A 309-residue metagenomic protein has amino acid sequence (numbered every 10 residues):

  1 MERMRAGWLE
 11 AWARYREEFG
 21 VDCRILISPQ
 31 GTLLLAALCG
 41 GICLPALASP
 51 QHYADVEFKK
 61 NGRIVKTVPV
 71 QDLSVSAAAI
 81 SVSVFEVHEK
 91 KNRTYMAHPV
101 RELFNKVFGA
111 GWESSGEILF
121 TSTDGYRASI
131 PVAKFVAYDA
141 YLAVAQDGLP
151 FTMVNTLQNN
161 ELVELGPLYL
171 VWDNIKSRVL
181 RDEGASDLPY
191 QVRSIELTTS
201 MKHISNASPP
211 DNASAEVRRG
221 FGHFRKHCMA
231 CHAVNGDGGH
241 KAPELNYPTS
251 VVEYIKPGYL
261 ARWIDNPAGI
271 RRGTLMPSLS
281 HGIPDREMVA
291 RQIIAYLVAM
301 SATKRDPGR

Functional and structural regions predicted by a protein language model:
M1-I27: N-terminal secretory signal peptides that target proteins for export/translocation
T32-I42: Bacterial N-terminal signal peptides
L44-A48: Sec/Tat signal peptide C-region and signal peptidase I cleavage site
S49-M201, P307-R309: Structured, non-membrane catalytic/scaffold regions adjacent to prosthetic-group chemistry
T199-H223: Electrostatic cytochrome c docking/interface patches
G220-N235, L260, M276, I293-L297: The canonical Cys-X-X-Cys-His
A233-D265: Gly/Gly-Pro-rich "capping" loops immediately C-terminal to redox-active cysteine motifs in periplasmic/lumenal
A242-N246, P267-R309: Axial heme c-ligation environment in periplasmic c-type cytochrome domains
